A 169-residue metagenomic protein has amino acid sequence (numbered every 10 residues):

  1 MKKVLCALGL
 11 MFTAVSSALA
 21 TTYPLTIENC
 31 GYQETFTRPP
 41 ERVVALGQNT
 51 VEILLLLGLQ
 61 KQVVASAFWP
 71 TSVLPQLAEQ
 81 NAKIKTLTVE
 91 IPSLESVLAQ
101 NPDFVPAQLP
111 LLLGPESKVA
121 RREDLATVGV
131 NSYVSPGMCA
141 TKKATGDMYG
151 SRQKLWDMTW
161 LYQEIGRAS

Functional and structural regions predicted by a protein language model:
K3, L8, V15-V51, R167: Bacterial Sec-exported substrate-binding components of ABC uptake systems
F12-V15, V97: Residue-level signal for helical boundary/lining positions with a hydrophobic bias
Y23-T26, Q33, F104, A120-R167: Extracytoplasmic substrate-binding proteins
C30, S66, L87, S135-G137: Conserved beta-strand termini and adjacent loop/short-helix elements that scaffold enzyme active sites in alpha/beta
R42-P115: A short, structured surface patch at a secondary-structure boundary
